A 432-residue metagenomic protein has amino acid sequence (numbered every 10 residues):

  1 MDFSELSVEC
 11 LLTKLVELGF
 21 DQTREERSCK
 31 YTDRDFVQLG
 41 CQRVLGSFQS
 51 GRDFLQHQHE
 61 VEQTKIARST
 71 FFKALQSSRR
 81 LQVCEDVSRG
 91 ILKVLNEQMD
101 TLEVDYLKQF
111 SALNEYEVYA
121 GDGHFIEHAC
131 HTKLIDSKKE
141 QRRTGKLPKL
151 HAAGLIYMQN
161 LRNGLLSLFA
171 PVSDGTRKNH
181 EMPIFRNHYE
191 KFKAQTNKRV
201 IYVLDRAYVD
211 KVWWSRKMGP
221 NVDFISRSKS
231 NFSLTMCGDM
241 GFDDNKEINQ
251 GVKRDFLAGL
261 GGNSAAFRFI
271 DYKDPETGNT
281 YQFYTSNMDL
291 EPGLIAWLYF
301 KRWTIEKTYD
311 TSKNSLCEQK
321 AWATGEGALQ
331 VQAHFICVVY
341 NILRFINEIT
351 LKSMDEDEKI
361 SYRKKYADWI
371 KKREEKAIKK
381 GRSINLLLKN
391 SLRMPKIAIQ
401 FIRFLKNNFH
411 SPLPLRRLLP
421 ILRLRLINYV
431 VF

Functional and structural regions predicted by a protein language model:
M1-Q22, R27-K30, G241-Y272, N314 (+1 more regions): A short, flexible helix-boundary coil/loop motif
M1-R52, E62, E85, R89-L102 (+6 more regions): Dynamic "connector" segments at or just before major functional cores
L39, F54, I66-F72, Y116-I126 (+7 more regions): Short, conserved catalytic/metal-binding motifs centered on acidic residues
L75-L161: Active-site-proximal, Lys/Arg-enriched surface segment that forms a nucleic-acid-binding/basic interface patch
F169-N279: An internal, acidic/charged active-site-proximal segment that coordinates divalent cations and/or engages
D274, G278-I305: A conserved active-site cap/scaffold subdomain adjacent to cofactor or substrate pockets
I295-A323: Short amphipathic alpha-helical "interface-anchor" segments enriched in bulky aromatics
A323-E348: Basic, amphipathic alpha-helical segments enriched in Lys/Arg and hydrophobic/aromatic residues
